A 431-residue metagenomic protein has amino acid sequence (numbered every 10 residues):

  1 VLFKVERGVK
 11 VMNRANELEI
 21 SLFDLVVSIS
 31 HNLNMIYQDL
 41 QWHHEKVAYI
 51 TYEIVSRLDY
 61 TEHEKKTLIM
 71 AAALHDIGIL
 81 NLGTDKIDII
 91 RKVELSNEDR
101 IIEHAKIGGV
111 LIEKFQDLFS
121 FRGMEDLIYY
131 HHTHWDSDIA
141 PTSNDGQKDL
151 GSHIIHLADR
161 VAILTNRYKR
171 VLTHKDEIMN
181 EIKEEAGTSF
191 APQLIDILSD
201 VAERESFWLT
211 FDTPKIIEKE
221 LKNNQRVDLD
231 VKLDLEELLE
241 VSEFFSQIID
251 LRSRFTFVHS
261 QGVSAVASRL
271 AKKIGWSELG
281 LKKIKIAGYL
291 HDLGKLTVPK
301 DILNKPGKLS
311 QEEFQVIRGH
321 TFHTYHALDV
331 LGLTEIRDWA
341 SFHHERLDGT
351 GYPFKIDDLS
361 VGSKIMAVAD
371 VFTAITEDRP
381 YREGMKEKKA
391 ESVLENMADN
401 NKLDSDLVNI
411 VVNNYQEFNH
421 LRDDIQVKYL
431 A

Functional and structural regions predicted by a protein language model:
V1-V11: Short, Lys/Arg-enriched N-terminal segments with co-localized hydrophobic residues within the first ~10-30 amino acids
N13-A431: Histidine- and acidic-residue-rich, metal-dependent catalytic cores
